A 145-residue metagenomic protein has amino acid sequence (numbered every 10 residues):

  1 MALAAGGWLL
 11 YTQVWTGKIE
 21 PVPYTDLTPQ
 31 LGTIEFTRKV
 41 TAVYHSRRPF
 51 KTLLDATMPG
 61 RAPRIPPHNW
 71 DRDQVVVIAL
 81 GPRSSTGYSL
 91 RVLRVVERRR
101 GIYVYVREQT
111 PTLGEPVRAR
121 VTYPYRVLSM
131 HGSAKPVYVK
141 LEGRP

Functional and structural regions predicted by a protein language model:
A2-P145: Exposed, flexible binding/inhibitory loops of compact, secreted disulfide-stabilized domains
